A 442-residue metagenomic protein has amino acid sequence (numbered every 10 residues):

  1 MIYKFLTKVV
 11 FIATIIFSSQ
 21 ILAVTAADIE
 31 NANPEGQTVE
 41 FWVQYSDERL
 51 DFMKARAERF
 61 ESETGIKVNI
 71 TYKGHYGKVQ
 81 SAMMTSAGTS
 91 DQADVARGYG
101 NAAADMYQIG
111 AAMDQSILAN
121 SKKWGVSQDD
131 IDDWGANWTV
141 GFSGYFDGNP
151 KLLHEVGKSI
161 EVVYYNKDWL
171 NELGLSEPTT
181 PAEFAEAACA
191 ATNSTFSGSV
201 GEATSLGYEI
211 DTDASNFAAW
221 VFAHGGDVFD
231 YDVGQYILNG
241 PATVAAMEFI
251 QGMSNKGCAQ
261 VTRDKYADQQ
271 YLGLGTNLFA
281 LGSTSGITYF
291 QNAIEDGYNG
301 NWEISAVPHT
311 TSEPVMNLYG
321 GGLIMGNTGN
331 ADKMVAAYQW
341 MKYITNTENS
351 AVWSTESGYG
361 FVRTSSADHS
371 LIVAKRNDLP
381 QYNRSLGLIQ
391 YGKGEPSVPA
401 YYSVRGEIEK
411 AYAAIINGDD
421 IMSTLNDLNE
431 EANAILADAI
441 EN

Functional and structural regions predicted by a protein language model:
V24-A27, D129-S143, W302-A306, T355-K410 (+1 more regions): Long, aromatic- and glycine/proline-rich binding clefts that accommodate carbohydrate-like moieties
V24-G36, G100-I160, N299-S305, V373-A374: Hinge/lid segment of periplasmic solute-binding proteins
T25-A27, A32-T38, V68, N171 (+1 more regions): Conserved C-terminal helix/tail region of periplasmic/extracytoplasmic solute-binding proteins
I29-A32, S116-A136, S199-Y208, G226-A245 (+4 more regions): Short, solvent-exposed loop/beta-turn-alpha elements that line the ligand-binding surface or hinge of extracytoplasmic
A55, R59-N137, D168-T179, Y271 (+3 more regions): Extracytoplasmic "Venus flytrap"/periplasmic binding protein-like
G141-V156, E161, A185-Y236, N277: Extracytoplasmic/periplasmic solute-binding protein
Y164-K167, L318-D332: A bilobed periplasmic-binding-protein/Venus flytrap-type ligand-binding module shared by bacterial periplasmic
A187-T192, D232-T262, V307: Glycine-centered hinge/linker elements that transmit conformational signals in sensory and ligand-binding systems
